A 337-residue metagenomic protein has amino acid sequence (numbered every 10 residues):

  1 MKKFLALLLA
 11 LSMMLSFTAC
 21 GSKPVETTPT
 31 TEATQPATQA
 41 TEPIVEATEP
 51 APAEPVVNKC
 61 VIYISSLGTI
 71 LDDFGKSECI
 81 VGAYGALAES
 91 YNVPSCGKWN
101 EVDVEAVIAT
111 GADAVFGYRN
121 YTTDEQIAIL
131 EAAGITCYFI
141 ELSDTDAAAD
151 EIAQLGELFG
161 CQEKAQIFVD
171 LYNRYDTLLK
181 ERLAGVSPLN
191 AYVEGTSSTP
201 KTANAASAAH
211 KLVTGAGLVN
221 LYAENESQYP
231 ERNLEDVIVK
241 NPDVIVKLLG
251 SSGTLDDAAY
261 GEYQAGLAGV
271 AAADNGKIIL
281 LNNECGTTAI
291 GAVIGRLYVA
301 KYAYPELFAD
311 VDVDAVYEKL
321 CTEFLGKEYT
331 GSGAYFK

Functional and structural regions predicted by a protein language model:
M1-L9: Positively charged n-region of N-terminal signal peptides that target proteins for export
F17-P29: Bacterial lipoprotein signal-peptidase II cleavage site
T27-P52: Intrinsically disordered, low-complexity serine/threonine-rich repeat tracts
A51-K59, E125-K201, Y222-E224, E231 (+1 more regions): Extracytoplasmic substrate-binding proteins
K59-N120, L221: A short, structured surface patch at a secondary-structure boundary
G85-E89, T202-Y229: Alpha-helical, coiled-coil/dimerization segments enriched in small aliphatic residues
D103-N120, I135, N233-G250: Proline-aspartate-enriched helix->loop->beta-strand connector
